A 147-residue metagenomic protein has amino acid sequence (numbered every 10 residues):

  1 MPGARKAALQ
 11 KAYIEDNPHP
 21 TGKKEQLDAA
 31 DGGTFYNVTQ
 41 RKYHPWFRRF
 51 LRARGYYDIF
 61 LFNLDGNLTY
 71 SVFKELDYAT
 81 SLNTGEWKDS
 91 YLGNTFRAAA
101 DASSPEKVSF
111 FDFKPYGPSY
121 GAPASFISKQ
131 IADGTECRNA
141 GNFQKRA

Functional and structural regions predicted by a protein language model:
M1-A30: Alpha-helical transmembrane helix bundles of large polytopic membrane transport and channel proteins
G32, Y36-Q144: Extracytoplasmic/periplasmic ligand-binding sensor regions of membrane-associated signaling proteins
A147: Flexible, glycine-rich terminal cap/loop adjacent to redox cofactors in electron-transfer oxidoreductases
